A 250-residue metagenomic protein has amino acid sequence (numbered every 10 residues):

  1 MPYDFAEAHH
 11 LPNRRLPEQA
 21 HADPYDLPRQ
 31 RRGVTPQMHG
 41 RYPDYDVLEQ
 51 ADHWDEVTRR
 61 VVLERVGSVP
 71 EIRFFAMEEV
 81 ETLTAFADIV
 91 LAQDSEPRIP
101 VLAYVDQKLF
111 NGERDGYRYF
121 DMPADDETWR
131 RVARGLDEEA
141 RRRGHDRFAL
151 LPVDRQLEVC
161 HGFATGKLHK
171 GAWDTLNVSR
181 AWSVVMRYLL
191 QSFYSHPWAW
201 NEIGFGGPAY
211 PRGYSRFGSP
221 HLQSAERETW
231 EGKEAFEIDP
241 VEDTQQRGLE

Functional and structural regions predicted by a protein language model:
M1-Q50, V61-S68, E78, T82-A85 (+1 more regions): Mature-region segments of soluble proteins
D55-E56, P152: Residues that cap or delimit alpha-helices
I89-V90: Alpha-helical support elements that line or immediately flank enzyme active sites and cofactor-binding pockets
